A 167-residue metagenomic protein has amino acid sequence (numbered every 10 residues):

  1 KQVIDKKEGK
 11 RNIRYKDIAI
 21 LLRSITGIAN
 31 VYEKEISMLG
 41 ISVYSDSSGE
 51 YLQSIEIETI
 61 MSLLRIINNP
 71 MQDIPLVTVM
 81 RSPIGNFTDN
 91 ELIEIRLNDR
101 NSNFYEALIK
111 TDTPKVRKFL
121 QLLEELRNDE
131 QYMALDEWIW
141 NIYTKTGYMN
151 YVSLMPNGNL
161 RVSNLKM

Functional and structural regions predicted by a protein language model:
K1-S82, D89-I93, A107, Q121 (+2 more regions): Conserved motor-region signature of P-loop NTPase helicases/translocases
G85-T88, R100: Proline-centered flexible-loop/turn and helix-kink motifs
N98-L126: Accessory alpha-helical DNA-binding modules that contact the DNA backbone or grooves
